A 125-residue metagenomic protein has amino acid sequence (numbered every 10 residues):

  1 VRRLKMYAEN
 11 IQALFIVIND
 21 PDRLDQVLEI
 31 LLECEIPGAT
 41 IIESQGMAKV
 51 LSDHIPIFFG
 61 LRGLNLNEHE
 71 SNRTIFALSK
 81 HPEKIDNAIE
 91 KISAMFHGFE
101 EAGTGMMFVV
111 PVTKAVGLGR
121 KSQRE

Functional and structural regions predicted by a protein language model:
V1-E125: Positively charged, small/polar-rich N-terminal and surface patches that mediate targeting and assembly and bind
